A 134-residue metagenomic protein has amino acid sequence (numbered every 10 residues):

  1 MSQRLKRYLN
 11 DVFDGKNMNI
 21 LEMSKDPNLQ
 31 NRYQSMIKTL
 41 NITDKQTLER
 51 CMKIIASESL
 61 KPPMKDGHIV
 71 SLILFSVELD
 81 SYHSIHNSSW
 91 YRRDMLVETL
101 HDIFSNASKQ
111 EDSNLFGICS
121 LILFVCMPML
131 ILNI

Functional and structural regions predicted by a protein language model:
M1-T47, K53, I103-I134: Terminal intrinsically disordered, low-complexity, charge-rich regions
S57-I134: Alpha-helical bundle/repeat cores within regulatory domains of eukaryotic proteins
